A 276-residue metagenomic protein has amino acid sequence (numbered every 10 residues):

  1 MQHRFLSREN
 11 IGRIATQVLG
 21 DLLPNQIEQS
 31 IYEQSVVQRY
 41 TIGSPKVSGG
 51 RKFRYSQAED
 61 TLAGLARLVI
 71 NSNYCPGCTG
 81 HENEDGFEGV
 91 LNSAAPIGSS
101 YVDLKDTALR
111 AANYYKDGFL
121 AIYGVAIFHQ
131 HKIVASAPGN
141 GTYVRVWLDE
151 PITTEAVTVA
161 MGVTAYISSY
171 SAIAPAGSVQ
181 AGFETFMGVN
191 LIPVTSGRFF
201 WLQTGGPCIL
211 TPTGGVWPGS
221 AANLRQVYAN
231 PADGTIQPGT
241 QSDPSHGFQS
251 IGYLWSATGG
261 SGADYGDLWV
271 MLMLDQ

Functional and structural regions predicted by a protein language model:
Q2-A112, A126-Q276: Extracellular receptor-binding modules and their adjoining Ser/Thr/Gly/Asp/Asn-rich linkers
D117-G124, A165: Short conserved beta-strand and strand-loop elements enriched in small hydrophobics with frequent Asp/Gly
